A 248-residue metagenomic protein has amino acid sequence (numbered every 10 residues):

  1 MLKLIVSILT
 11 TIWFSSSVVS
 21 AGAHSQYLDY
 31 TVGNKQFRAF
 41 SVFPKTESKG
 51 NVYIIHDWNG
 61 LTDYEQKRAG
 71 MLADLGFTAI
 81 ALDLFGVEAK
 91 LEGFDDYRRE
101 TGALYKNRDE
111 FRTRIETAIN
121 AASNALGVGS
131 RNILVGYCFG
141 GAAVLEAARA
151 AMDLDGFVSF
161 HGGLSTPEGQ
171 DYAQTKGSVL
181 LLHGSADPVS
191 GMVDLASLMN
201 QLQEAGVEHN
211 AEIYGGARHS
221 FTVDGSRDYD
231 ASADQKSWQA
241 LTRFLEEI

Functional and structural regions predicted by a protein language model:
Y27-A125, S220, G225: Serine-hydrolase catalytic machinery in alpha/beta-hydrolase-like enzymes
R68, G191-Q201: Short alpha-helix in the alpha/beta-hydrolase fold that links the catalytic acid
L126-Y137: Alpha/beta-hydrolase fold nucleophile elbow
G136-G140, V144: Gly/Ala-rich beta-loop-alpha elbow adjacent to hydrolase catalytic centers
D153-G163: A conserved short beta-strand
T175, L181-H183: Short beta-strand/loop motif that positions the catalytic acidic residue of the alpha/beta-hydrolase fold
A186-S190: Acidic catalytic loop of the alpha/beta-hydrolase fold
Q203-I248: C-terminal catalytic histidine-bearing segment of alpha/beta-hydrolase fold enzymes
